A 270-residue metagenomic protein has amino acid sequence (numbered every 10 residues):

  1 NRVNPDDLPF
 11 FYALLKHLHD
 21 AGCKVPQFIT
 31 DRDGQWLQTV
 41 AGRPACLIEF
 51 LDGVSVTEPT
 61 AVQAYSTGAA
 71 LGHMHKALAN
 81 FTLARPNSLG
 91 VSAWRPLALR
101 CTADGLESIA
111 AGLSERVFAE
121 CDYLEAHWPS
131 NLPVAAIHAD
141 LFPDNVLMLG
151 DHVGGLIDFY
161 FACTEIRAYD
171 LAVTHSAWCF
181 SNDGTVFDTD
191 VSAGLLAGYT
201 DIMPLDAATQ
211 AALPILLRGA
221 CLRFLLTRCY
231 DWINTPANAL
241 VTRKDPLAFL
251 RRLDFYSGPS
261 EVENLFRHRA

Functional and structural regions predicted by a protein language model:
N1-L83: ATP-binding pocket architecture of kinase catalytic cores
L15-K16, A21, V25-Q38, G42 (+9 more regions): Structured catalytic core of nucleotide-sugar glycosyltransferases
F28-T30, D122-Y169: Active-site acidic catalytic loop and adjacent metal/ATP-binding pocket of ATP-dependent phosphoryl transfer enzymes
E58-G112, V134, L240-V241: A cross-family kinase active-site recognition segment
R100, F224-A270: ATP/Mg2+ or Mg2+-diphosphate-binding catalytic cores that bind nucleotide phosphates or diphosphates via glycine-rich
H152, R167, S181-V186, A248 (+1 more regions): Anionic ligand-binding catalytic core segments
A168-P204, G219-P236: Active-site activation/catalytic loop segments of kinase-like enzymes and analogous catalytic loops in related
A207-L217: All-alpha amphipathic helical-bundle segments outside canonical DNA-binding/catalytic cores that form hydrophobic
